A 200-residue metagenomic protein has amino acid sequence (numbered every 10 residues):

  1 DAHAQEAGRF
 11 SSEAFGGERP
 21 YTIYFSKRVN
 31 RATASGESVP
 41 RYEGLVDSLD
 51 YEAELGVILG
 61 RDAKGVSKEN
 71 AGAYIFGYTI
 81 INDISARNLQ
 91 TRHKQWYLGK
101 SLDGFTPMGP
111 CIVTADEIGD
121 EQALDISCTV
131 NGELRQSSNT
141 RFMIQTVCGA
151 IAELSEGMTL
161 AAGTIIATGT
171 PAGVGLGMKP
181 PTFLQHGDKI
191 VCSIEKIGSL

Functional and structural regions predicted by a protein language model:
D1-L134, Q185: Active-site microenvironments in enzyme catalytic cores
R87-L200: Catalytic-pocket segment enriched in acidic/His residues
